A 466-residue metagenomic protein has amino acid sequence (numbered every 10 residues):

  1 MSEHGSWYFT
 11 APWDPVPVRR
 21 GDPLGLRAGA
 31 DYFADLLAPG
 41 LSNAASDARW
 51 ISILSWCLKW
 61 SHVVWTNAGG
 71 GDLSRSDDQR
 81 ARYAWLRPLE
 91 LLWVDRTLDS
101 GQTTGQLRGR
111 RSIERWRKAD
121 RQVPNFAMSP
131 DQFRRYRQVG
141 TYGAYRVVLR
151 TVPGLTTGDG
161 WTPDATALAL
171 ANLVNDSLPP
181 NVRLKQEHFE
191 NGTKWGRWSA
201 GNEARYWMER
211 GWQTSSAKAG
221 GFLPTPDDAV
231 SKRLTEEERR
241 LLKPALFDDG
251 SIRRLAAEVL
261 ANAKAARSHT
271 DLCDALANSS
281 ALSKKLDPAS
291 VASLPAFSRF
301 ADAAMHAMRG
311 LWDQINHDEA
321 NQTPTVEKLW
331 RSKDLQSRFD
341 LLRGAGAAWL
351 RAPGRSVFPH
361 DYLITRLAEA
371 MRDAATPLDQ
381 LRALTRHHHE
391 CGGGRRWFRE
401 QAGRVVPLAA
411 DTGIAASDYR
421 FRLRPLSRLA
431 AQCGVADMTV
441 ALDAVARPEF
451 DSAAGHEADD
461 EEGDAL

Functional and structural regions predicted by a protein language model:
M1-L466: Non-catalytic recognition/regulatory regions in large multidomain proteins
